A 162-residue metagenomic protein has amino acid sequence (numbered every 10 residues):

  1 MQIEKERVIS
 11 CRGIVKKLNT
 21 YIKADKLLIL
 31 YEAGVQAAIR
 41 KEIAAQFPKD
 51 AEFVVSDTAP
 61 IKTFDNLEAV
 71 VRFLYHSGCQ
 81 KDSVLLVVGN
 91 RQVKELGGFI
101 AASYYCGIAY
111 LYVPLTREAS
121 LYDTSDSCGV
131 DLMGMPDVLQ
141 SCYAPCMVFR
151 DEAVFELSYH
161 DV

Functional and structural regions predicted by a protein language model:
M1-V84: ATP/NTP phosphate-donor binding region
L30-Y31, G89, P114, R150: Short beta-strand/turn micro-motifs composed of small residues that flank or help shape donor/cofactor-binding pockets
A37, K94, L157: Short glycine-rich, flexible loops that bind phosphorylated cofactors or substrates
I39-K41, L96-G98, Y122: Short glycine-/acidic-enriched loop or helix-start segments at secondary-structure transitions that form or flank
E42-Q46, L67-E68, I100-S103, S125-C128 (+1 more regions): Short, glycine/charged-enriched secondary-structure capping and boundary segments
V70-R72, N90, A102-S103, S120-Y122: Hydrophobic, well-ordered secondary-structure scaffolds
C79-I100, Y104-T116: A short, small-residue-rich loop immediately preceding and capping a beta-strand
Y104-V162: A glycine/threonine-rich phosphate-anchoring loop and its flanking beta-alpha core in nucleotide/phosphate-binding
